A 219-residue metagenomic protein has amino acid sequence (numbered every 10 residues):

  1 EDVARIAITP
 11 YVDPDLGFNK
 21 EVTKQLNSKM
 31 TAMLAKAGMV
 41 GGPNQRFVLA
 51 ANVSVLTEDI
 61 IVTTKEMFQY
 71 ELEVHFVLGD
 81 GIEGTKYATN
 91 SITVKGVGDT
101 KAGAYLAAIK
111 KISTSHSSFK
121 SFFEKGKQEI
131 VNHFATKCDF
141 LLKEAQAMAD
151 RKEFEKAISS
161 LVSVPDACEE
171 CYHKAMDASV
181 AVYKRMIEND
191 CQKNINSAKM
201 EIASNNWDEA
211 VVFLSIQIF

Functional and structural regions predicted by a protein language model:
E1-V3: Bacterial Sec-dependent N-terminal signal peptides
I6, P10, A35-I82: A short, hydrophobic beta-strand-centered structural micro-motif
A7-G38, Y105-L106, K110: An acidic helix/loop motif centered on a single conserved Asp/Glu that marks catalytic or ligand-interacting sites
D13, F18, Q25, L34 (+5 more regions): Long, contiguous interaction/targeting segments characteristic of exported/extracellular or secretory-pathway proteins
D13-G17, R46-V62, D99-A107, K152-I158: Charged, low-complexity, helix/coiled-coil-prone segments
E21-K24, Q45-A51, K65, F119 (+1 more regions): N-terminal start-of-chain detector that recognizes signal peptides and the immediate post-cleavage beginning
T23-N27, S54-K65, Q69, A107-S113 (+2 more regions): Short charge-dense sequence patches
K86-M200, S204-V212, I216-F219: C-terminal/domain-edge helix-coil "capping" segments
